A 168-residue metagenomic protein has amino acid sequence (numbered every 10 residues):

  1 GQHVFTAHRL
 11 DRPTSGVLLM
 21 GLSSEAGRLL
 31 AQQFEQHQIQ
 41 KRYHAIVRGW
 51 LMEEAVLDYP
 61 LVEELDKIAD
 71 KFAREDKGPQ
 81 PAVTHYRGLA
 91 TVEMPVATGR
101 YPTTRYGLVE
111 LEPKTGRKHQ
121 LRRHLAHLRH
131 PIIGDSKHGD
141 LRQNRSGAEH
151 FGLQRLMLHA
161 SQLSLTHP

Functional and structural regions predicted by a protein language model:
G1-P168: RNA pseudouridine synthases
